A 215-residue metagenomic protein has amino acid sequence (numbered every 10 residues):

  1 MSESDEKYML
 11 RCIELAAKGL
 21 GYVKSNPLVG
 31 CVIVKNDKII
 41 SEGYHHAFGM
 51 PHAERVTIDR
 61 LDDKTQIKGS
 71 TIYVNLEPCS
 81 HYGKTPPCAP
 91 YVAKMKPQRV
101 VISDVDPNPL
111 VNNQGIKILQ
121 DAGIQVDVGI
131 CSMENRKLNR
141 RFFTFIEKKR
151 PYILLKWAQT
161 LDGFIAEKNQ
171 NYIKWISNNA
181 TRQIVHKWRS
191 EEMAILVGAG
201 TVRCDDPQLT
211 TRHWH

Functional and structural regions predicted by a protein language model:
M1-Y22, I39, K64-K68, Y82-H215: Zinc-dependent deaminase
K24-V29, K68-T71: Acidic, glycine-enriched active-site microenvironments
V29-D37, W157-A158: Short beta-strand scaffold segments in enzyme catalytic cores
I39-A47: A short, conserved beta-strand element enriched in hydrophobic/aromatic residues
H45, E54-V74: Flexible, acidic active-site loops/lids enriched in D/E/S/T/G that coordinate Mg2+ and/or position polar
H46-D59, I176-Q183: A short, polar/charged loop-to-alpha-helix boundary motif
G49-E54, I72-Y91: Local cysteine-cluster metal-coordination motifs and their immediate loop/turn environment, predominantly Fe-S cluster
